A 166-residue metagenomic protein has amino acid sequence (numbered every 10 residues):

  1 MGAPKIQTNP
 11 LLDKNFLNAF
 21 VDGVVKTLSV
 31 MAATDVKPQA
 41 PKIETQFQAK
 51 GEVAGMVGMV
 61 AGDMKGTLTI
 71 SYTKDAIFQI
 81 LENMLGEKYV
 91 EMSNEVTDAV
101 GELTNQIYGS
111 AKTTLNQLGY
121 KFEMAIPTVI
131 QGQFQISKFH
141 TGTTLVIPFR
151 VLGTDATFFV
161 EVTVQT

Functional and structural regions predicted by a protein language model:
M1-T166: N-terminal auxiliary interaction/assembly segments of multi-subunit proteins
